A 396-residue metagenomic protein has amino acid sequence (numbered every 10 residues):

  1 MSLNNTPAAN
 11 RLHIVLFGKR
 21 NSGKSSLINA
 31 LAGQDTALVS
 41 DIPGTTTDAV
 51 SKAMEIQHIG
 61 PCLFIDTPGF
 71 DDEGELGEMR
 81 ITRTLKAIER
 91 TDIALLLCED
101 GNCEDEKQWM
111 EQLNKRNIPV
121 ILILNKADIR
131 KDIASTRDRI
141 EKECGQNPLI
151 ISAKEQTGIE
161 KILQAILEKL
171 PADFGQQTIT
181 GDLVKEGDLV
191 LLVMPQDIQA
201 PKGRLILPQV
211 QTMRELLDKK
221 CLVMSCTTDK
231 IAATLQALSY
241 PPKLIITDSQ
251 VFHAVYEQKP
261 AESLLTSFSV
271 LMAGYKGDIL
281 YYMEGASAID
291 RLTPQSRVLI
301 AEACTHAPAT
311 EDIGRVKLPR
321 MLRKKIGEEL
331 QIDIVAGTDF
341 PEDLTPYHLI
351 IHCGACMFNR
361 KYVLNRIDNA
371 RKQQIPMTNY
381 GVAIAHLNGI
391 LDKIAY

Functional and structural regions predicted by a protein language model:
M1, K19-S25, G203-Y396: C-terminal effector/interaction modules appended to NTPase cores
M1-E78, T82, K86-E89: Conserved G1/Walker A P-loop phosphate-binding module
I14, V190, S296-V298: Conserved hydrophobic helix-helix packing surfaces used for dimerization/oligomerization
D41, F70-L76, L97-N102, I129 (+4 more regions): Short, flexible loop segments at the rims of nucleotide/cofactor-binding pockets, characterized by
K52-G60, I65, E75-P148, T178-D182 (+5 more regions): Conserved C-terminal guanine-recognition region of P-loop GTPase G domains, centered on the G4
T67, L97-G101, I118-S135, L149-G158 (+8 more regions): G-domain G4 guanine-recognition motif of GTPases
I118-I121, K126-D182, L189-L191, K220-D229 (+5 more regions): Canonical P-loop GTPase G-domain recognition
L183-Q209: Long, well-ordered amphipathic alpha-helical subdomains in the mid-to-C-terminal portions of large enzyme subunits
